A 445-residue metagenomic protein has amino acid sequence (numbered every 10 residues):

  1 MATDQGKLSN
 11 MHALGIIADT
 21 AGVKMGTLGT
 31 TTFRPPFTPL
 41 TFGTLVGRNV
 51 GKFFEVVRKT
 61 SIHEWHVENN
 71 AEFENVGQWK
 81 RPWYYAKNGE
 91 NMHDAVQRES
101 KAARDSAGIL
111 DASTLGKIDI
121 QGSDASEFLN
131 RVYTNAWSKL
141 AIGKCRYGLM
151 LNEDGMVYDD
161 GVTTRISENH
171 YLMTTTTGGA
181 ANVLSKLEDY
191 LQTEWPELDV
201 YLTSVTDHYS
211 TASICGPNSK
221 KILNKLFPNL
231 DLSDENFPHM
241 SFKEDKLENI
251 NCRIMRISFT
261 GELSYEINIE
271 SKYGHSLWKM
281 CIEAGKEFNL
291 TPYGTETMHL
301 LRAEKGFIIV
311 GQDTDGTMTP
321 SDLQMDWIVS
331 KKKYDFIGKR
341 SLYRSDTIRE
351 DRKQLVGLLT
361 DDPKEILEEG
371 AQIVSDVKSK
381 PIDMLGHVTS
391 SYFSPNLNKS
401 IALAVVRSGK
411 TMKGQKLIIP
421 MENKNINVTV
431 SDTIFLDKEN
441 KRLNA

Functional and structural regions predicted by a protein language model:
T3-S9, T32, T41-N75, R81-W83 (+3 more regions): Conserved, structured C-terminal
L8-I16: Acyl-CoA/ACP chain-elongation machinery
I16-L151, M156: Acidic, proline/glycine-enriched N-terminal capping motif
R104, D160-G161, M255: Short beta-strand/turn micro-motifs at beta-sheet edges
D111, D160, E266: Acidic active-site catalytic centers that drive phospho-/nucleotidyl reactions and related ester hydrolyses
G116, G148, G161-V162, K243 (+2 more regions): Residue-level detector of beta-strand structural context in well-folded domains
N135-Y190: Well-ordered mid-protein domain cores that form the structural environment of catalytic cofactors
